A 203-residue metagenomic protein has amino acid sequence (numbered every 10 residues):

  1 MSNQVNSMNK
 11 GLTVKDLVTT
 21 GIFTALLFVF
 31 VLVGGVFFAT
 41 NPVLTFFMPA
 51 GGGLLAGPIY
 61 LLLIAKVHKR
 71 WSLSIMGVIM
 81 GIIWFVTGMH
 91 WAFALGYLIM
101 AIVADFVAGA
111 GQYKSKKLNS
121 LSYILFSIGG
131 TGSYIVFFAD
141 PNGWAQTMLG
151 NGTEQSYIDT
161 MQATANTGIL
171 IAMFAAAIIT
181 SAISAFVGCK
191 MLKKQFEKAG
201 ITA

Functional and structural regions predicted by a protein language model:
M1-S7, K193-A203: Short, charged juxtamembrane terminal tails flanking transmembrane helices
S2-W71, I75: Hydrophobic transmembrane alpha-helices
L17-I22, A50-G51, R70-V78, A94-L95 (+2 more regions): Hydrophobic alpha-helical transmembrane segments
T24-L32, I79-T87, L125-I135: Aromatic-anchored segments of alpha-helical transmembrane domains
V29, Y97-I135, A185: Short helix-perturbing small/polar motifs within transmembrane alpha-helices
G34-P42, V67, W71, V107 (+3 more regions): Membrane-interfacial segments
G35-T40, L44, M80-A108: Interfacial aromatic-anchored transmembrane helix boundaries in multi-pass membrane proteins
T45, S120-K193: Membrane-embedded alpha-helical hairpins and interfacial helices in multi-pass inner-membrane proteins
